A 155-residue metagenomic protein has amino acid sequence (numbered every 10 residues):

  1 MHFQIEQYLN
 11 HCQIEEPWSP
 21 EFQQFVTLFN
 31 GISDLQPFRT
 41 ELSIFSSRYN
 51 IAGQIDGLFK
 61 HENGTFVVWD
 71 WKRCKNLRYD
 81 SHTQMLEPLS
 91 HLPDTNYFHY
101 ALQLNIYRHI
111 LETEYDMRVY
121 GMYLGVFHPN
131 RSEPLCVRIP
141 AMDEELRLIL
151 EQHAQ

Functional and structural regions predicted by a protein language model:
M1-A52, K60: Metal-dependent nuclease catalytic cores that hydrolyze phosphodiester bonds in DNA/RNA, characterized by
H2, G53-H61, T65-E87, Y107: Conserved catalytic cores of phosphodiester-cleaving nucleases, focusing on short active-site segments
E6, N10, S43, R48 (+4 more regions): Accessory terminal regions of nucleic-acid processing enzymes
H11-Q13, L86-Y97: Short histidine-centered catalytic/ligand-binding loop motif
P37-R39, V67-D70, G121-V126: A structural signal for short, well-ordered beta-strand segments and their strand-loop junctions that often border
R39, N50-G53, H99-L102, I106: Short, well-structured alpha-helical interface segments that form or flank functional binding sites
N50-A52, F66, E133-C136: Short, mixed charged/polar active-site loops that provide acid/base catalysis or chelate metal/phosphate cofactors
P93-L102, I106-Q155: Metal-dependent nuclease catalytic regions and adjoining charged, substrate-binding loops involved in nucleic-acid end
